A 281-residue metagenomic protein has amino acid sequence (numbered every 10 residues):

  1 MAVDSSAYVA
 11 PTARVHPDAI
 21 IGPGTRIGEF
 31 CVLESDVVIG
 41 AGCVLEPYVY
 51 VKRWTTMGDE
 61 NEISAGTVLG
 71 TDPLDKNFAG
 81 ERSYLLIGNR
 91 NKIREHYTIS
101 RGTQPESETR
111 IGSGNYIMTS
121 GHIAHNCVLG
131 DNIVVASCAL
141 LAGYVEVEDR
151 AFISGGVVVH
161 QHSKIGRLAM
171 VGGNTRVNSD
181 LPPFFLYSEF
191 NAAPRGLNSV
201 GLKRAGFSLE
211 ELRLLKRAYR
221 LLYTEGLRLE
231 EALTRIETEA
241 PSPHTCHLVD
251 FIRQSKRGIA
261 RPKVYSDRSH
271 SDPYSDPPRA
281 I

Functional and structural regions predicted by a protein language model:
M1-S6, P11-T12, G24, E60 (+5 more regions): Terminal amphipathic alpha-helical/low-complexity segments used for targeting or macromolecular assembly
A2-S188, A192: Structural signal for interior beta-strand "rungs" in well-ordered beta-sheet cores of soluble enzyme domains
